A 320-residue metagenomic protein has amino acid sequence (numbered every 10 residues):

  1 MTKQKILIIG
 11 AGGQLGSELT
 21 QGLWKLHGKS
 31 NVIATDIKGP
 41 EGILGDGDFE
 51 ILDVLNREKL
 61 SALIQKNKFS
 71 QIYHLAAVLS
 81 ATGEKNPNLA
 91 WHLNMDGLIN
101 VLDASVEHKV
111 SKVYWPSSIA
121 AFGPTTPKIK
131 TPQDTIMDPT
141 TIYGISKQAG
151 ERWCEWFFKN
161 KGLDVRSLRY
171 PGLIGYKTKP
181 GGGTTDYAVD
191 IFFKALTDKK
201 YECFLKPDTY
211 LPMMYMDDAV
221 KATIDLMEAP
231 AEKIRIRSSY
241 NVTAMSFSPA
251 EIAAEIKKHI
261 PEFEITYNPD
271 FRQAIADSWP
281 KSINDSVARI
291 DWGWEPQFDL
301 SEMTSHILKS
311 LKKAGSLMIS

Functional and structural regions predicted by a protein language model:
K5-K25: N-terminal Rossmann NAD(P)H-binding glycine-rich loop of SDR-like oxidoreductase domains
V54-L93: NAD(P)H-binding glycine-rich loop region in Rossmannoid oxidoreductase-like domains and their noncatalytic homologs
I99-I142: Conserved Rossmann-fold NAD(P)-dependent oxidoreductase catalytic core, especially the SDR/UDP-sugar
S117-S118, E151-K177: Conserved beta-loop-beta element that borders a ligand/cofactor-binding pocket
G123, D138-I142, R166-T185: Flexible, glycine-rich beta-alpha linker
S146: Active-site helix of classical SDR
P171-P180, D190-M214, D218: A conserved pocket-lining segment of Rossmann-fold NAD(P)-dependent short-chain dehydrogenase/reductase
F204-K206, P212-S320: C-terminal substrate-binding subdomain of Rossmann-fold SDR/epimerase-dehydratase oxidoreductases
